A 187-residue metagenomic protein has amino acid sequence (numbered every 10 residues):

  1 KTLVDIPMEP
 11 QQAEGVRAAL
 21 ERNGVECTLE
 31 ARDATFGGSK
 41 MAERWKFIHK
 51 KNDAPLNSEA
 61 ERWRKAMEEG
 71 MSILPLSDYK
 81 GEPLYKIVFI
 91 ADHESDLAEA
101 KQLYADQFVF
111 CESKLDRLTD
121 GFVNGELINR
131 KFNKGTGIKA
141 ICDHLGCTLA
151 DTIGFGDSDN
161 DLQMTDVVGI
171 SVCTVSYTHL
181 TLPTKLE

Functional and structural regions predicted by a protein language model:
K1-E21, E26-L29: Alpha-helical substrate-recognition element adjacent to the catalytic core
A19, E30, A34-I153, D159: Conserved acidic, metal-coordinating active-site core of Asp-based, Mg2+-dependent phosphoryl-transfer enzymes
E26, I170-S171: Residue-level detector of anion-binding/catalytic polar loops
I138, M164-T165: Hydrophobic residues within well-ordered alpha-helices
G154-Q163, S171: Small/polar glycine-rich anion-binding or flexible loop at a beta-alpha turn
V168-I170, L180: Conserved ATP-binding TGD loop and adjacent catalytic N/P-domain core of P-type ATPases
T178-T184: Conserved small/polar residues in nucleotide/adenosyl-binding loops
